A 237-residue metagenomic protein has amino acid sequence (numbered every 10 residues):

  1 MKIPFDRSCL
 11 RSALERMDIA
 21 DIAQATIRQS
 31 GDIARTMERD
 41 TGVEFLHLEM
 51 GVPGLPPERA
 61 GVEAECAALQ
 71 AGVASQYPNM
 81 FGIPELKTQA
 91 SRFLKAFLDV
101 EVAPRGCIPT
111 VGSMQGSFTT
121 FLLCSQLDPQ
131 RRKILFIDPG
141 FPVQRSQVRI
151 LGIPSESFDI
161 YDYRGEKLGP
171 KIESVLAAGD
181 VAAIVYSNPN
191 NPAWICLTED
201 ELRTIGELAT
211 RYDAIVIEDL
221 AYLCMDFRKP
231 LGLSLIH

Functional and structural regions predicted by a protein language model:
P4-R7, R16-Q115: N-terminal small-domain helix-loop-helix segment of the aminotransferase-like
L14-M17, N188: Short glycine/proline- and acidic residue-enriched helix-loop micro-motifs that form flexible lids or anion-recognition
A74-Y212, L223-S234: Conserved core of the PLP fold type I
V216-I217: Residue-level marker for buried hydrophobic side chains located in beta-strands that build the well-ordered beta-sheet
L220: Walker B catalytic acidic pair
